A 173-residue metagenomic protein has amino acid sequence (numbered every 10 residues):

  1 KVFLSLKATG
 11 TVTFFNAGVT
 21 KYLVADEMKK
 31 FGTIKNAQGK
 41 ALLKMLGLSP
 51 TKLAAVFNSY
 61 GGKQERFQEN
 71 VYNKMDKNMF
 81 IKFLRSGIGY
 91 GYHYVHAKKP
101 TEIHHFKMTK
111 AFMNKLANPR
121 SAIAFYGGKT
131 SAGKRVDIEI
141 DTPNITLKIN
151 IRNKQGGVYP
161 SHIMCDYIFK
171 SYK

Functional and structural regions predicted by a protein language model:
V2-K173: Short, positively charged
